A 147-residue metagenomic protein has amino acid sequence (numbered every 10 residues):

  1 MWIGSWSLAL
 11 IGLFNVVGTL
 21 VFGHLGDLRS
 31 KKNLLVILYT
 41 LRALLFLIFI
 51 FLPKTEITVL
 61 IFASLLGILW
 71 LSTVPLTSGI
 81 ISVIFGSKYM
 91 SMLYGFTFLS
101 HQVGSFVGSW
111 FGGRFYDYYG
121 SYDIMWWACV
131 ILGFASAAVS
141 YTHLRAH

Functional and structural regions predicted by a protein language model:
M1-I11: Loop-to-transmembrane helix entry
G12-L20, S105-F106: Residue-level signature of mid-helix packing/kink "hotspots" within the transmembrane helices of 12-pass Major
L20-S30: Helix-to-loop junctions at the C-terminal end of transmembrane segments in multipass secondary transporters
L25-G26, G112-G120: Interfacial helix-cap and linker-helix signal at transmembrane-aqueous boundaries of multi-pass secondary transporters
K32-T77: C-terminal transmembrane helical hairpin of 12-TM major facilitator-type secondary transporters
Y89-Y116: A late C-terminal transmembrane helix in Major Facilitator Superfamily
D117-I131: A membrane-interface helix-boundary motif in multi-pass transporters
T142-H147: Conserved small/polar residues in nucleotide/adenosyl-binding loops
